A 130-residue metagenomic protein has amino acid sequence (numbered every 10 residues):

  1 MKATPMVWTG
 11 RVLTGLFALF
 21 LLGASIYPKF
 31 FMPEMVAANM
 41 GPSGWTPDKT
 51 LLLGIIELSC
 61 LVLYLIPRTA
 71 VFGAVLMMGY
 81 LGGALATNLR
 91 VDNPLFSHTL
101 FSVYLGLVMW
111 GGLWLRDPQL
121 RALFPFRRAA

Functional and structural regions predicted by a protein language model:
M1-A130: Membrane-interface extramembranous regions
